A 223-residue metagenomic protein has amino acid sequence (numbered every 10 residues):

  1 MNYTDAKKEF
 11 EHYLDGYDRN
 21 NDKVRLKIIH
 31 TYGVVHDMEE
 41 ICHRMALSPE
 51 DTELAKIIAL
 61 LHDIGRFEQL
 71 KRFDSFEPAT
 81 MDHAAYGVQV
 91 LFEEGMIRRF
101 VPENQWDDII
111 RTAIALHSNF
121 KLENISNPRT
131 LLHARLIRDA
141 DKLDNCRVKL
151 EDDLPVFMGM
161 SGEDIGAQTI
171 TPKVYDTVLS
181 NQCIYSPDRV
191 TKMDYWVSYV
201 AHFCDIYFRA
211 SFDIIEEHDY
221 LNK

Functional and structural regions predicted by a protein language model:
M1-A85, N127: Acidic/His-rich, divalent-metal-binding segments that scaffold phosphate/diphosphate chemistry
N2, A6, H83, W106 (+4 more regions): Alpha-helical structural motif
V24-I28, Y32, H36, E40-S48 (+3 more regions): Divalent metal-dependent phosphate-bond-processing catalytic cores, especially two-metal-ion Mg2+/Mn2+ enzymes that act
A46-I57, I97-A115, R129-L136: Acidic/histidine metal-binding catalytic segments
K71-F73, E103, L150-E151: "Short basic amphipathic alpha-helical interaction patches in structured regions
A85-Y86, H133: Structured all-alpha helical bundle cores of eukaryotic regulatory proteins
Y86-M96, I114: A generic, well-ordered mixed alpha/beta core segment in the N-terminal half of proteins
E93-R99, S118-I125: Short acidic (Asp/Glu) patches
